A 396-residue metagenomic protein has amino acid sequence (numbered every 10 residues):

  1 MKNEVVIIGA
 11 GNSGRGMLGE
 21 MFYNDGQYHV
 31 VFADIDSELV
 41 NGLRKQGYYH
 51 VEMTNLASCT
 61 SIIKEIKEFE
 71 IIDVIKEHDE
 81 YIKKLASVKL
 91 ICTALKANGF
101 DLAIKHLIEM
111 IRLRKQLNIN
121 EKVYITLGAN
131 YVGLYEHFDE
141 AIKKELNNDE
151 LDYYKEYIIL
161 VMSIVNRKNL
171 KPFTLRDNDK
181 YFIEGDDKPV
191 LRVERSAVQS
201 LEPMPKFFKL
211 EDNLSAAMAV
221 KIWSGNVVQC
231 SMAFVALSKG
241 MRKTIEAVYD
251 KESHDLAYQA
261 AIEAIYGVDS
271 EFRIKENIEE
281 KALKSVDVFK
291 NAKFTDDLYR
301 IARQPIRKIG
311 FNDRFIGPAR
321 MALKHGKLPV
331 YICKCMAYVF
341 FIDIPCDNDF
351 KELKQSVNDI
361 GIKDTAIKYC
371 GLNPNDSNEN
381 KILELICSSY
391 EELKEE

Functional and structural regions predicted by a protein language model:
K2-E396: Substrate/ligand-engaging "lid" and interaction regions
